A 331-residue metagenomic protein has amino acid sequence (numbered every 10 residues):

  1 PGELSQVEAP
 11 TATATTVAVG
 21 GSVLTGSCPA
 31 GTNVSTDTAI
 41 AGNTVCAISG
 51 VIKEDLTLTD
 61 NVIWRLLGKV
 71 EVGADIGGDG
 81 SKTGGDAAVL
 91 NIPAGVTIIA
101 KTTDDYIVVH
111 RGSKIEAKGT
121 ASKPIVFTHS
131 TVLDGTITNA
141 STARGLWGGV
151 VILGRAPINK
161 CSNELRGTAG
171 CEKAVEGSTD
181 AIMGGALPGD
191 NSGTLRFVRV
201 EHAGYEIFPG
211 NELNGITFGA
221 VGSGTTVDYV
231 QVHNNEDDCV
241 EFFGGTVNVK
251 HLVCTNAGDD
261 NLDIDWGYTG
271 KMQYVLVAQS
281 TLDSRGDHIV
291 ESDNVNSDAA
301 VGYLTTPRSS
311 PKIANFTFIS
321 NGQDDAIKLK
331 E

Functional and structural regions predicted by a protein language model:
G2-E331: Beta-strand/loop edge motif enriched in small/polar residues
